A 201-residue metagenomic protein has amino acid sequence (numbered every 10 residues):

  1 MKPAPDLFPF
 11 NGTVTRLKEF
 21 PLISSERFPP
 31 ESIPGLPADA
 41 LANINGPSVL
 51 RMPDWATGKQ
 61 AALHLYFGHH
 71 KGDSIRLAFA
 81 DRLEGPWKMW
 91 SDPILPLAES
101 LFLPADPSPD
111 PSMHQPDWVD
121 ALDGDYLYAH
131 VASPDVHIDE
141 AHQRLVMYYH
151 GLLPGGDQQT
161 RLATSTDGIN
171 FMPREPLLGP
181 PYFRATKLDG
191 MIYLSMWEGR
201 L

Functional and structural regions predicted by a protein language model:
M1-S133, H137-L201: Beta-rich carbohydrate-recognition and catalytic domains
